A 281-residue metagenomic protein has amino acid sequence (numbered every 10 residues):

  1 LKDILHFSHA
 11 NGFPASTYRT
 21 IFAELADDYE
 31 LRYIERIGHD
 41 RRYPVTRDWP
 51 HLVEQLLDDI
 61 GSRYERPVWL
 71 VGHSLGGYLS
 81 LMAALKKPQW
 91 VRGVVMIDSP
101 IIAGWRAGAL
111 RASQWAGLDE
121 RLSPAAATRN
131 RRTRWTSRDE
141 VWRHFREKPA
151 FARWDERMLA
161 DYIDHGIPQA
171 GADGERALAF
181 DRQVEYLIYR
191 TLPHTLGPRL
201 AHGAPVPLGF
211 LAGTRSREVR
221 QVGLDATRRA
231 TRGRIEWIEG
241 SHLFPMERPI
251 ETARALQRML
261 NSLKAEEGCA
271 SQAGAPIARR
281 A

Functional and structural regions predicted by a protein language model:
L1-Y43: Conserved HGGG/HGGXW glycine-rich cap/lid loop of the alpha/beta-hydrolase fold
H6-A10, H73, A212: The conserved beta1-alpha1 loop
R32-V71, I101, L110-S113, R254: Active-site loop/oxyanion-hole signature of alpha/beta-hydrolase fold enzymes
I34-R36, E236-S241: Short glycine-rich catalytic loops that host catalytic nucleophiles or stabilize transition states across multiple
P67-A109: Conserved hydrolase catalytic core segment
V94-R134, R220: Flexible "cap/lid" loop of the alpha/beta hydrolase fold
R157, I167-R228: Conserved serine/cysteine hydrolase catalytic core
G240-A253: Catalytic histidine-centered segment of alpha/beta-hydrolase-like enzymes
